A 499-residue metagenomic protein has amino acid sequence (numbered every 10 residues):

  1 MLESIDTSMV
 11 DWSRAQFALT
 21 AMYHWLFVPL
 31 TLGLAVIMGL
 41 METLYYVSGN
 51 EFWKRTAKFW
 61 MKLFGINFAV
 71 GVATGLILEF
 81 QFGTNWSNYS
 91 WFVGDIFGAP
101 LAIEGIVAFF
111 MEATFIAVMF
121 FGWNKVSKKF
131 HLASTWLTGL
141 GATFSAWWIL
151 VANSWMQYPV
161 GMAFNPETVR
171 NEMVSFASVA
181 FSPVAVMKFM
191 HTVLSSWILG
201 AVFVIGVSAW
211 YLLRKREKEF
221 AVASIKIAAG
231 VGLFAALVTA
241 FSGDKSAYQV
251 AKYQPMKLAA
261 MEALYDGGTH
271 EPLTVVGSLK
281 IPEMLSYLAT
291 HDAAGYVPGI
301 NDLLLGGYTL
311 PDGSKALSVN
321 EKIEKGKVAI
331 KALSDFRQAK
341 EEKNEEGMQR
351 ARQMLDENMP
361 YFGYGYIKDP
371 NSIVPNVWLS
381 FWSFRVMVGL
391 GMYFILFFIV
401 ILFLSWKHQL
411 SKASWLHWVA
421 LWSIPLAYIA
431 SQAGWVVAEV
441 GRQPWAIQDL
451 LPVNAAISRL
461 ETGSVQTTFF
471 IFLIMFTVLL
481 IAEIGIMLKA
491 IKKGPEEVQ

Functional and structural regions predicted by a protein language model:
M1-Q499: Polytopic transmembrane helical bundles with strong interfacial aromatic enrichment
